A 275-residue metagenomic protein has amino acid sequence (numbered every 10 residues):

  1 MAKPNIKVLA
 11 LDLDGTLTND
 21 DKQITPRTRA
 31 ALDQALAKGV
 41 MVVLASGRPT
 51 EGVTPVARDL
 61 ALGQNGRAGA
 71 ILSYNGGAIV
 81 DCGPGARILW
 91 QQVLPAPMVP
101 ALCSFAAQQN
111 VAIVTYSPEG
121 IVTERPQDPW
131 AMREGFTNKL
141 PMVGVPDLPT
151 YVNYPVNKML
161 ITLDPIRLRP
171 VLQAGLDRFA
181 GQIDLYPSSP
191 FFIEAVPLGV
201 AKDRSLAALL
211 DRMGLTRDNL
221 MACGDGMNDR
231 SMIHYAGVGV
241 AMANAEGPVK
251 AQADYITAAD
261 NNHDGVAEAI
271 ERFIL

Functional and structural regions predicted by a protein language model:
K3-V8, T25, E194-L275: Mg2+-dependent phosphoryl-transfer enzymes with acidic/Ser/Thr/Gly-rich catalytic loops
N5-D21: Asp-based phosphoryl-transfer active-site loop
P26-W130: Active-site phosphate-binding/coordination module
T28, V53-A57, V171, G175 (+3 more regions): Hydrophobic packing residues within well-ordered alpha-helices of enzyme cores
G39-V43, A68-G69, K158, D218-N219 (+1 more regions): Short active-site oxyanion
D59-G63, I88, W130-E134, K202-D203 (+2 more regions): Short, hinge-like loop/turn segments at secondary-structure boundaries
L60, R67, N75, F179-G181 (+2 more regions): Short, structured coil segments at secondary-structure junctions
F105, Q109-C223, M227: Conserved acidic, metal-coordinating active-site core of Asp-based, Mg2+-dependent phosphoryl-transfer enzymes
